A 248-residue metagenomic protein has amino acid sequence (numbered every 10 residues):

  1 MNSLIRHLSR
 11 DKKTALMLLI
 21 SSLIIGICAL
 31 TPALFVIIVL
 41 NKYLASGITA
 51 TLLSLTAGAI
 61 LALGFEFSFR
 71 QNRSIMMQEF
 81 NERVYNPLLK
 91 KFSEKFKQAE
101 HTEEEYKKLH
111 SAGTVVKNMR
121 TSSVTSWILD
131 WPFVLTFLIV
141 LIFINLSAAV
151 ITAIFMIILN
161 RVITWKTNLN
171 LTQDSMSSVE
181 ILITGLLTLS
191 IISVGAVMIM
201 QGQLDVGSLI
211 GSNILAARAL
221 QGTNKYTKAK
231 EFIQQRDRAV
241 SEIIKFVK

Functional and structural regions predicted by a protein language model:
M1-T31, A45, T49-L55, R73 (+8 more regions): Membrane-integrated ABC transporters
A15-N72, F143-A148, F155, M200-V206 (+1 more regions): Transmembrane helix-loop-helix hairpins at lipid-water interfaces of multipass membrane proteins, especially the type-1
S22-L30, L63-F67, E79, R83 (+4 more regions): Residue-level hotspots within the lipid-embedded alpha helices of multi-pass solute transporters
P32-I37, T125-N160, L169-N213: A hydrophobic transmembrane-helix motif
P32-V39, A57, R73, M77 (+5 more regions): Hydrophobic/aromatic residues in alpha-helical transmembrane segments
G58-F65, L209-A229: Hydrophobic transmembrane alpha-helices
Q78, L171, A219-F246: Cytosolic ends of transmembrane helices, especially the final helix of ABC transmembrane type-1 domains
F92-F96, V162, I243: Helix-loop junctions and hydrophobic alpha-helical segments within the transmembrane domains of large membrane
